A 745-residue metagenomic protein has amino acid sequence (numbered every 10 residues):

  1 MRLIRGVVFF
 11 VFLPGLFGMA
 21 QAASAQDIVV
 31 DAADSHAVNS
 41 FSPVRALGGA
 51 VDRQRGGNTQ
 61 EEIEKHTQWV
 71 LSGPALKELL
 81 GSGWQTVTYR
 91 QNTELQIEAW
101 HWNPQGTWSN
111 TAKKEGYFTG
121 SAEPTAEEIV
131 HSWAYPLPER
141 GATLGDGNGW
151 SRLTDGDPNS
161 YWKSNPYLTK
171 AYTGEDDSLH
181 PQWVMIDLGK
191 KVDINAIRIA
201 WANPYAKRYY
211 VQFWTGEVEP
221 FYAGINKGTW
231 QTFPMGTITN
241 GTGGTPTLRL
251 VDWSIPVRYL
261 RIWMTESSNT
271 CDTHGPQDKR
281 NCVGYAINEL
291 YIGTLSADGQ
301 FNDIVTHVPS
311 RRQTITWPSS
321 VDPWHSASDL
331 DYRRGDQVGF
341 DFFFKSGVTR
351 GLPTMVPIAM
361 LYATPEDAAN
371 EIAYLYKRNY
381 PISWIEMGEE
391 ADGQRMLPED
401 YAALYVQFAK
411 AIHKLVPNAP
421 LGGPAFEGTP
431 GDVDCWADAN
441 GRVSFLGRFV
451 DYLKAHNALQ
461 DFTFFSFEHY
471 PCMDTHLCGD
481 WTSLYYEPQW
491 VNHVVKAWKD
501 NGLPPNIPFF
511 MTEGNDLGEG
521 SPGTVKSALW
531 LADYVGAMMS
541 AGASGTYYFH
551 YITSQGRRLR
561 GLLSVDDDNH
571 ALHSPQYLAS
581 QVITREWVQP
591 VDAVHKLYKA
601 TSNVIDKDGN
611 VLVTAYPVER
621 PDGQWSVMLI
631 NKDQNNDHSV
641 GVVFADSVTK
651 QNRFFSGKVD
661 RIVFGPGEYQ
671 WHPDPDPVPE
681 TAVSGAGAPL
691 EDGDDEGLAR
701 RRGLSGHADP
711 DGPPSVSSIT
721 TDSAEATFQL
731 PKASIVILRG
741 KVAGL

Functional and structural regions predicted by a protein language model:
D34-S132, T294-F340, V348-A363, D367 (+2 more regions): N-terminal substrate-binding region of glycoside hydrolase catalytic domains
H101-K191, A202-Y205, K227, G241 (+1 more regions): Disordered, acidic Ser/Thr/Pro-rich linker "stalks" and the adjacent N-terminal cap of the next globular domain
L179-H180, N203-A297: Trp- and acidic/polar-enriched beta-sheet ligand-binding modules for extracellular glycan and matrix recognition
L179-P181, G189-A196, P256-V257, D622-Q624 (+1 more regions): Extended extracellular/luminal ectodomain segments enriched in beta-structured repeat modules
P365, E371, P398-Y534, A541: Noncatalytic carbohydrate-binding groove/subsite architecture in carbohydrate-active enzymes
M511-T614, P621: Aromatic/acidic polysaccharide-binding cleft in carbohydrate-active enzymes
D606-R653, F664-E668, V736: Carbohydrate-binding surface patches
K650-L730: Acidic, Ser/Thr/Pro-rich beta/coil linker or hinge segments at domain junctions
